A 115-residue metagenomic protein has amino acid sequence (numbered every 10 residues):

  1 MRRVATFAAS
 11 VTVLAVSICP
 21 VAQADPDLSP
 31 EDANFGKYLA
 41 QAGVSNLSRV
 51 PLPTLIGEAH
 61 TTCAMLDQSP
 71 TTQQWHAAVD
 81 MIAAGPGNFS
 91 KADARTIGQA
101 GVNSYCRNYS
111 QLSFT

Functional and structural regions predicted by a protein language model:
M1-A8: Bacterial N-terminal signal peptides that target proteins for export
V4, A15, E31-K37, R107-T115: Intrinsically disordered, low-complexity, Pro/Ser/Thr/Asn/Gly/Ala-rich spacer/linker segments adjacent to signal
A8-S17: Bacterial N-terminal signal peptides
V16-S29: C-terminal region of N-terminal signal peptides and the immediate post-cleavage residues of exported proteins
D27-D80, T96-I97: Short N-proximal segments of mature Sec-exported proteins
Q68-T115: Compact alpha-helical subdomains of small soluble proteins
